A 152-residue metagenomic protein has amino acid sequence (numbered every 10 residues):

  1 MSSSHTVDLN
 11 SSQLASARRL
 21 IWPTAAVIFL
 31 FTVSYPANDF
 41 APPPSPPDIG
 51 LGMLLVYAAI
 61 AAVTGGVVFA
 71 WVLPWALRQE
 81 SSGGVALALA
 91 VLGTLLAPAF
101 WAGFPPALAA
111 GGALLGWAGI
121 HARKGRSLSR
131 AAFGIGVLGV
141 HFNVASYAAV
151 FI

Functional and structural regions predicted by a protein language model:
S2-A97: Membrane-associated alpha-helix detector
L55, G119-A122, F142: Polar low-complexity intrinsically disordered regions enriched in Ser/Thr and small residues
R78-S82, G125-S127, Y147: A broadly tuned preference for mixed-charge, low-complexity surface segments
V85-V91, A113, R130-G139: Central hydrophobic cores of alpha-helical transmembrane segments in multi-pass integral membrane proteins
A97-A131: Membrane-helix boundary connector in multi-pass membrane proteins
H141-I152: Juxtamembrane boundary at the C-terminal end of a transmembrane helix
